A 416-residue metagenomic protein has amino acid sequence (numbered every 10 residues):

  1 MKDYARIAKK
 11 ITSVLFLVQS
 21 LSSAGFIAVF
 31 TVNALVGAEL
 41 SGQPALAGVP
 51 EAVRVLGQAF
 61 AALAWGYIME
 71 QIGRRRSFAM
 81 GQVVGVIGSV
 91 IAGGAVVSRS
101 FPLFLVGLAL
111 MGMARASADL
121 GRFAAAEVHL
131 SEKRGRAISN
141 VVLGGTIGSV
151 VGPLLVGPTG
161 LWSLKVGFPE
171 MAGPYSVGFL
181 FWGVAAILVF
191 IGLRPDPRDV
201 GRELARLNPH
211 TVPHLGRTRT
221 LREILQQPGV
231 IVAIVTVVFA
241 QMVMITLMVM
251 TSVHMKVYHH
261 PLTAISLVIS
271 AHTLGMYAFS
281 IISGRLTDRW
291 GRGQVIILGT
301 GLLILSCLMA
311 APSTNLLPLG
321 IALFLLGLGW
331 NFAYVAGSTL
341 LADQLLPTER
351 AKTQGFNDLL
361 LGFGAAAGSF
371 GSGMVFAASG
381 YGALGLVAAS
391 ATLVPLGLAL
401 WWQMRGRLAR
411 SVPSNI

Functional and structural regions predicted by a protein language model:
S20, F101-A116, P318-F332: Hydrophobic core of transmembrane alpha-helices in multi-pass small-molecule transporters, especially MFS/SLC-type
N33, A116-L130, F332-L345: Intracellular juxtamembrane helix-capping segments at the cytosolic ends of symmetry-related transmembrane helices
A61-R74, G160, A278-R292, F376: Helix-to-loop junctions at the C-terminal end of transmembrane segments in multipass secondary transporters
V83-S98, L302-T314: C-terminal ends and interior cores of transmembrane alpha-helices in multi-pass membrane transporters/permeases
G107-G144: Cytoplasmic helix-loop-helix junction between adjacent transmembrane helices in 12-TM secondary transporters
S131, N140-I191: Helix-loop-helix hairpin linking two adjacent transmembrane segments in secondary transporters
V156, F179-A205, L398-Q403: C-terminal membrane-cytosol helix-exit motif in multi-pass small-molecule transporters
I191-R219, R410-P413: Flexible cytoplasmic inter-helical loops of multi-pass small-molecule transporters
